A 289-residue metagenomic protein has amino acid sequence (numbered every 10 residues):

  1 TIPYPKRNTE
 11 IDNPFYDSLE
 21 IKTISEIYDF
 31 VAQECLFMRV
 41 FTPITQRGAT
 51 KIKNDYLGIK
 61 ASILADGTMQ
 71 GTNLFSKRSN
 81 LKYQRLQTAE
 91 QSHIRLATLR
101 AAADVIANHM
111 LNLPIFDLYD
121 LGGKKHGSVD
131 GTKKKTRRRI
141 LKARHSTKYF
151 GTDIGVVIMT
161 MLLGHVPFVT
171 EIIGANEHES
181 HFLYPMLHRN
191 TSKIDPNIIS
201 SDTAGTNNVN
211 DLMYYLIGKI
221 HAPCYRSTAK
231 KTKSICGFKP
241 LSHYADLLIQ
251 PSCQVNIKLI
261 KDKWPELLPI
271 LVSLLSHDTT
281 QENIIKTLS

Functional and structural regions predicted by a protein language model:
T1-S76: Structured, charged N-terminal subsegments at the starts of enzyme catalytic cores and at intra-chain domain/subunit
G48-K51, T68-G123: Electropositive nucleic-acid engagement tracts
F75, G127-K133, L183, I199-A204: Short, conserved catalytic/metal-binding motifs centered on acidic residues
N112-S180: Active-site cores of enzymes that catalyze phosphoryl transfer or operate on phosphate-rich substrates
S180-I198: Short, basic/hydrophobic alpha-helical segments
I199-N210, S227-T232: Acidic, metal-coordinating catalytic cores used for nucleic-acid/nucleotide bond scission and strand-transfer chemistry
I220-K258: Helix-centered, glycine/charged polyanion-binding patches within enzymatic domains that contact phosphate-containing
L268-S289: Charge-patterned, long linear interaction tracts outside catalytic cores
